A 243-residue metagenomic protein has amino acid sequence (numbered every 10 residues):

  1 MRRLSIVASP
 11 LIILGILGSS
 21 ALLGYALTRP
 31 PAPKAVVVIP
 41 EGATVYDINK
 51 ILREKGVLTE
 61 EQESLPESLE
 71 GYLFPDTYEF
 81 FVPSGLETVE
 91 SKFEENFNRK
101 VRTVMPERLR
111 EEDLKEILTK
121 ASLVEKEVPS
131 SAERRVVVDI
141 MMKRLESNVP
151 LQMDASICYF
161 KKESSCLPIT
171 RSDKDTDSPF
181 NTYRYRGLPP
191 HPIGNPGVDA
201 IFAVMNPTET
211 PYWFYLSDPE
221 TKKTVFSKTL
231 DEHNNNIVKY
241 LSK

Functional and structural regions predicted by a protein language model:
M1, L27-R29, S68, S147 (+1 more regions): Generic marker of residues within folded, mature protein domains
M1-L14: N-terminal Sec-pathway targeting helices
L11-G24: Single-pass alpha-helical transmembrane signal-anchor segments
L22-V36, G42-A43, D47-I51: Terminal hydrophobic membrane-targeting helix
R29-P30, P40, P75, P207: Proline-rich low-complexity regions
E41-G42, P83: Short gly/acidic/polar-rich coil/turn motifs that serve as flexible hinges in modular proteins
A43, E60, S64-E67: Extended, compositionally biased repeat/scaffold regions that form elongated interaction surfaces
R53, V57-T59, E70-K243: Bacterial extracytoplasmic/cell-wall-associated proteins, especially those involved in peptidoglycan
